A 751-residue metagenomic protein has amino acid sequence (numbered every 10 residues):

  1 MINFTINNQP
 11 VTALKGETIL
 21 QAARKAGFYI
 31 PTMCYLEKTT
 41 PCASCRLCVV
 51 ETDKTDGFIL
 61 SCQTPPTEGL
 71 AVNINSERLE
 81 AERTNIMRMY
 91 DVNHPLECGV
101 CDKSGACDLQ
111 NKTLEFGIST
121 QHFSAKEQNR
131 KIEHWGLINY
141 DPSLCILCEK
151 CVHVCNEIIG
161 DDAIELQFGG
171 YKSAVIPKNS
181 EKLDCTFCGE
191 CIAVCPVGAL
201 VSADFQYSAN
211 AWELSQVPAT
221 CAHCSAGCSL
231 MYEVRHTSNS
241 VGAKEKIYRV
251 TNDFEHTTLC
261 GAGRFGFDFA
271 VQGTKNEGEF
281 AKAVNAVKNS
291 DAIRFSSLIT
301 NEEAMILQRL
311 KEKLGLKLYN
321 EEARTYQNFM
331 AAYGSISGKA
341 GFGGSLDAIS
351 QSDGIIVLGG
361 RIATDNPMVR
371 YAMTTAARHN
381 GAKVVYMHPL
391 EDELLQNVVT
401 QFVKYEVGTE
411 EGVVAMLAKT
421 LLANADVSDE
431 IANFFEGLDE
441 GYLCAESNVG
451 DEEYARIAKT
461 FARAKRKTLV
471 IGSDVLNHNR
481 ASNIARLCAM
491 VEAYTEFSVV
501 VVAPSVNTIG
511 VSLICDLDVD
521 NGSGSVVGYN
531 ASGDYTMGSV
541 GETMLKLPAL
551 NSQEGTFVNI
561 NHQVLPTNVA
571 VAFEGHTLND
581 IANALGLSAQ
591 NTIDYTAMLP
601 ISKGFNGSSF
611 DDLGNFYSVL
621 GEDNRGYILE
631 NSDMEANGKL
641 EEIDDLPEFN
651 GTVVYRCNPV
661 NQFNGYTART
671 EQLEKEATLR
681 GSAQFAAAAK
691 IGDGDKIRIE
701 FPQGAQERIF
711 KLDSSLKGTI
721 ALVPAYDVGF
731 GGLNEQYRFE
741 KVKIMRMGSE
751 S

Functional and structural regions predicted by a protein language model:
M1-R24, T32, L36, E51-T55 (+6 more regions): N-terminal export/assembly segments and adjacent metallocofactor-ligating motifs of anaerobic energy-metabolism
I30, Y35, Q308, D365-L394 (+3 more regions): A cross-kingdom feature strongest in bacterial/archaeal respiratory oxidoreductases
C62-T67: Structured interaction patches on ligand/partner-binding surfaces of diverse proteins
S290, S352-D353, V398-T400, A464-K465 (+3 more regions): Short, well-ordered alpha-helix to beta-strand connector turns
S290-S297, I355-V357, K467-S473, G522-G528: Short hydrophobic beta-strand segments
I299-N301, R361-D365, D474-R480, F685-A686: Short acidic, S/G/P-rich loop/turn micro-motifs used as interaction or catalytic elements
T400-S523, S602-S609, L613-D623: Active-site phosphate/pyrophosphate-binding segments
